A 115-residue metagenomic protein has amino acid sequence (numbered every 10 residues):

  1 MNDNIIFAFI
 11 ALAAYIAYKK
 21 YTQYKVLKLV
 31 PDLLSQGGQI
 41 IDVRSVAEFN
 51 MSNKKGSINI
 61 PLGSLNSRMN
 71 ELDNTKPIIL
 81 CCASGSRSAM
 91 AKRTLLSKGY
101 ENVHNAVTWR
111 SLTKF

Functional and structural regions predicted by a protein language model:
N2-L29, Q36-G38, V46-T75, S86-F115: Rhodanese-like catalytic fold shared by cysteine-dependent sulfurtransferases and DSP/PTP-type phosphatases
D42: Short, conserved phosphate/pyrophosphate- and ester-handling motifs at nucleotide-, phospho-/glycolipid
C81: Short, surface-exposed ligand- or partner-binding patches at beta-edge/loop junctions that are enriched in aromatics
